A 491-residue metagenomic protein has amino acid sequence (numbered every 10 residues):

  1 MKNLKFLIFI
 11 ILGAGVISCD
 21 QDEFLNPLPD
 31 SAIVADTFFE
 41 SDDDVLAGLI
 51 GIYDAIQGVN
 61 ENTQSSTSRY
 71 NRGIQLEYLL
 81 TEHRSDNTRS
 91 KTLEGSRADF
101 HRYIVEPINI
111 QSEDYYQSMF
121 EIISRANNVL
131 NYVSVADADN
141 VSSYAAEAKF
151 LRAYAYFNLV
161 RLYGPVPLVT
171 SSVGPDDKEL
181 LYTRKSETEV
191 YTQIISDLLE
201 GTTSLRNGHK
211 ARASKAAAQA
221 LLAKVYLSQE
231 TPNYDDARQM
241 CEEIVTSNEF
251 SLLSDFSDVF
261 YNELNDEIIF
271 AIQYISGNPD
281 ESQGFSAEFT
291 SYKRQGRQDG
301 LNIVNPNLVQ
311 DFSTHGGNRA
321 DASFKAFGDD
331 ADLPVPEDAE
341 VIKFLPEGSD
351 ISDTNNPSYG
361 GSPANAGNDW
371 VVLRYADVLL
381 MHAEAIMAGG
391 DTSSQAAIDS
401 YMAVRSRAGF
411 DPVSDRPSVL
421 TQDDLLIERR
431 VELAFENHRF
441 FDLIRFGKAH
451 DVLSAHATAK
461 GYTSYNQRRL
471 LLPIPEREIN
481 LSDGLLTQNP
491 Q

Functional and structural regions predicted by a protein language model:
M1-P29: Bacterial Sec-dependent N-terminal signal peptides
C19-S68, I104-Q283, G316-Q491: Acidic/polar-rich alpha-helix caps and helix-coil junctions
R69-T81: Acidic helix-start/capping segments at beta-turn-to-alpha-helix junctions
Y78-K91: Core domains of carbohydrate- and sulfate-ester-processing enzymes
R89-D99: Cytochrome P450
N278, D299, N307-R319: Conserved, charge-rich beta-strand/loop surface module that forms ligand/interface-binding patches within domains
S282-S291: Active-site-adjacent substrate-recognition loops and nearby beta-strands within hydrolase catalytic domains
T290-V304: Short, cationic low-complexity segments
